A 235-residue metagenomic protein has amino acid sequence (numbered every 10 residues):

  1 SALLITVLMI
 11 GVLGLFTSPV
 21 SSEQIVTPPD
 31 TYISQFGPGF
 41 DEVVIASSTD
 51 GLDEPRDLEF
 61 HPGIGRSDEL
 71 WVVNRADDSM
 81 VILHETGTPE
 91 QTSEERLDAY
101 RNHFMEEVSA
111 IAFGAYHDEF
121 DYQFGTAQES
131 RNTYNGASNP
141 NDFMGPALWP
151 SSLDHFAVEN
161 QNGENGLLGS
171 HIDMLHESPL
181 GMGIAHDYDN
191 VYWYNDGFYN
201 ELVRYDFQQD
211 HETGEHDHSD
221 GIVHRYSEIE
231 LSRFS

Functional and structural regions predicted by a protein language model:
E23-P62, S67-L70: An edge-strand/N-cap motif at the start of beta-rich repeat modules
D30-D50, T92-E106, P150-E177, E212-S235: Surface-exposed loop and turn segments in beta-propeller and other repeat-based domains that flank or scaffold
T49-S67, R101-E119, H171-V191, E228-S235: Beta-rich, blade/repeat-based domains predominating in secreted/periplasmic proteins but also intracellular
G63, V73-A76, E85, A127-R131 (+2 more regions): Short loop/turn segments immediately following the C-termini of beta-strands
R66-V73, F120-A127, V191-N195: Conserved beta-propeller blade signature
W71-D98, V158: Beta-propeller domains
I82-E85, W149-L153, R204-Q208: Hydrophobic/aromatic beta-strand positions that recur at structurally equivalent sites within the blades
T126-P146, Y205: Short, conserved, GDST-rich strand-edge loop motifs in beta-rich repeat architectures
